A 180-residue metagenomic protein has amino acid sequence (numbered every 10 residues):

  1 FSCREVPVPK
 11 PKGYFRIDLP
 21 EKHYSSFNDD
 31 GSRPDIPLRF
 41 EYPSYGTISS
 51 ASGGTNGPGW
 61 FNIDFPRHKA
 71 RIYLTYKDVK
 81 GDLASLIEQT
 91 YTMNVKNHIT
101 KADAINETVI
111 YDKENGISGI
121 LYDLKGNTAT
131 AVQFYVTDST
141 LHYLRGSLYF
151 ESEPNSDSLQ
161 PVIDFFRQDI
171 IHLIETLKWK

Functional and structural regions predicted by a protein language model:
C3-A70, L83-Q89, K96, A102-T108 (+4 more regions): N-terminal targeting sequences that direct proteins away from the cytosol to non-cytosolic compartments
I72-L74, V132: Broad, structure-driven detector of short, well-ordered beta-strand segments within folded domains
T75-V79, L159: Short histidine-centered catalytic/ligand-binding loop motif
S118-V132: Short, Gly/Ser/Thr-enriched beta-strand-loop segments that form substrate-interacting elements of hydrolase/peptidase
Q133-S139: A short, hydrophobic, proline-anchored segment that marks a local hinge/packing element in signaling and regulatory
